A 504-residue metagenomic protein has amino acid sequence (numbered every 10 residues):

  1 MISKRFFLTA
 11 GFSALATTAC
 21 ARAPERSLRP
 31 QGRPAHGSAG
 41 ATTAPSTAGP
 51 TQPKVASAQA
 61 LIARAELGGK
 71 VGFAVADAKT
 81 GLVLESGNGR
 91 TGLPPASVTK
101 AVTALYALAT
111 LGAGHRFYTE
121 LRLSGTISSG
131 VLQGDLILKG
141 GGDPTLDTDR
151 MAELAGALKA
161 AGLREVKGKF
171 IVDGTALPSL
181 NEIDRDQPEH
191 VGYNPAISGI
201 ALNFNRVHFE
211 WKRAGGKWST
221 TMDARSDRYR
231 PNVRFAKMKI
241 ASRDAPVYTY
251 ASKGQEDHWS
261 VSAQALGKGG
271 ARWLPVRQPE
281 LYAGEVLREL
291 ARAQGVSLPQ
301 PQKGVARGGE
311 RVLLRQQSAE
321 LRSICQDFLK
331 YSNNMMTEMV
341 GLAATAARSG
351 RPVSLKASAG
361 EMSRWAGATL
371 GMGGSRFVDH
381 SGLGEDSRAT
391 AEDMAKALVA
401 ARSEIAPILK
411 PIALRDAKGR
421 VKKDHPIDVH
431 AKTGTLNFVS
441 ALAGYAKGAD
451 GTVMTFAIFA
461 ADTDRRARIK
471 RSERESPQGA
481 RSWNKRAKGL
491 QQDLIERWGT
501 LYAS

Functional and structural regions predicted by a protein language model:
M1-L15: N-terminal secretory signal peptides and thylakoid transit peptides that target proteins across membranes
R22-A63, T110-M372, A449-D450, R468-R474 (+1 more regions): Conserved serine DD-peptidase/penicillin-binding transpeptidase domain and beta-lactam-recognizing active-site
I62-G87: A short, well-structured edge-of-sheet supersecondary motif
G69, S86-Y106, T110: Short active-site loop at a secondary-structure junction that contains or immediately precedes the catalytic residue(s)
G81, K100-A107, F170, I200 (+5 more regions): Residue-level preference for non-acidic, small/hydrophobic
G87-L93, W273, S381-G384: A short glycine/serine-rich beta->alpha loop
T345-A460, R465-A503: Small-residue-rich helix-loop
